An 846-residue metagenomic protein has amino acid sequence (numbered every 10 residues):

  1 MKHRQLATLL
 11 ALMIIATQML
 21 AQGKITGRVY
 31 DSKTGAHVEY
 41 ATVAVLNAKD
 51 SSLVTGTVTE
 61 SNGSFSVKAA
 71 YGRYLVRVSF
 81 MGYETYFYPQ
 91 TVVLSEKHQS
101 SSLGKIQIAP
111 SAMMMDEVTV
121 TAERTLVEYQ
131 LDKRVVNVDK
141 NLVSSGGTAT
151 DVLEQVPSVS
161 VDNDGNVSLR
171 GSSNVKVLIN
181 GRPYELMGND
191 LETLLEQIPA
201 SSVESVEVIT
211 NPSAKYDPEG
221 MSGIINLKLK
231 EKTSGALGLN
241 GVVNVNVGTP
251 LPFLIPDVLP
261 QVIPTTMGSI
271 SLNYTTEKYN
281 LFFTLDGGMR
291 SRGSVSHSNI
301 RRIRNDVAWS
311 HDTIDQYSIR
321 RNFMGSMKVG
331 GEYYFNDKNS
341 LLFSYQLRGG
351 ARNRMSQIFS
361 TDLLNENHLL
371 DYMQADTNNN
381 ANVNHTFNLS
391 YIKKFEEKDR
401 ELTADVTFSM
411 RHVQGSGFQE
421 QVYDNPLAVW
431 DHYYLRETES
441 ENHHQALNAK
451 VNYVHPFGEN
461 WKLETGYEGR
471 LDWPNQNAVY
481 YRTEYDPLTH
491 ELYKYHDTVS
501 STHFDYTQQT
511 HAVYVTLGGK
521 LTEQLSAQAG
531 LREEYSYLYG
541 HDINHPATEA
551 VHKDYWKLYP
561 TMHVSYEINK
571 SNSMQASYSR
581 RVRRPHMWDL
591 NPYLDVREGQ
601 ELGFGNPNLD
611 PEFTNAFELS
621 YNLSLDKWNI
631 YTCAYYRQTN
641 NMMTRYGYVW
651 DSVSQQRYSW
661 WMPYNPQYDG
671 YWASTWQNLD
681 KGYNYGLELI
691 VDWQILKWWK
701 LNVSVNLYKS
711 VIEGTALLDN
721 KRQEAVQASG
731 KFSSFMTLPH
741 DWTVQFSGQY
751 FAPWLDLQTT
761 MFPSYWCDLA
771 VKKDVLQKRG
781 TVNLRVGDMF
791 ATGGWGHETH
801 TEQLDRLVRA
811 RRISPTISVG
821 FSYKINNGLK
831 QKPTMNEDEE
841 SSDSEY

Functional and structural regions predicted by a protein language model:
I14, Q22, S64, E84 (+18 more regions): Membrane-proximal, glycine/serine-rich, low-complexity loop/turn segments characteristic of large bacterial
K33-A48, Y71: Short, ordered, surface-exposed loop/turn motifs in non-cytosolic proteins
L46-S52, L75-V93: A short, solvent-exposed loop/turn motif at the edges and junctions of modular extracellular/periplasmic domains
A48-S64: Short, acidic Ser/Thr/Gly-rich low-complexity loop/linker segments typical of extracellular and cell-surface proteins
G293-T313, T361-Y372, Q419-R436, W473-S501 (+4 more regions): Surface-exposed loop/turn segments flanking beta-strands in extracellular/periplasmic regions
R436, L463-N569, A716-L717: Signature of Gram-negative outer-membrane beta-barrel scaffolds
A446-K450, K494-T502, N606, D610 (+4 more regions): Outer membrane beta-barrel strand-and-loop segments of large Gram-negative receptors, especially TonB-dependent
Y537, K570-A616, Y636-Y668, W754 (+1 more regions): Surface-exposed extracellular loop regions of Gram-negative outer-membrane beta-barrel proteins, predominantly
